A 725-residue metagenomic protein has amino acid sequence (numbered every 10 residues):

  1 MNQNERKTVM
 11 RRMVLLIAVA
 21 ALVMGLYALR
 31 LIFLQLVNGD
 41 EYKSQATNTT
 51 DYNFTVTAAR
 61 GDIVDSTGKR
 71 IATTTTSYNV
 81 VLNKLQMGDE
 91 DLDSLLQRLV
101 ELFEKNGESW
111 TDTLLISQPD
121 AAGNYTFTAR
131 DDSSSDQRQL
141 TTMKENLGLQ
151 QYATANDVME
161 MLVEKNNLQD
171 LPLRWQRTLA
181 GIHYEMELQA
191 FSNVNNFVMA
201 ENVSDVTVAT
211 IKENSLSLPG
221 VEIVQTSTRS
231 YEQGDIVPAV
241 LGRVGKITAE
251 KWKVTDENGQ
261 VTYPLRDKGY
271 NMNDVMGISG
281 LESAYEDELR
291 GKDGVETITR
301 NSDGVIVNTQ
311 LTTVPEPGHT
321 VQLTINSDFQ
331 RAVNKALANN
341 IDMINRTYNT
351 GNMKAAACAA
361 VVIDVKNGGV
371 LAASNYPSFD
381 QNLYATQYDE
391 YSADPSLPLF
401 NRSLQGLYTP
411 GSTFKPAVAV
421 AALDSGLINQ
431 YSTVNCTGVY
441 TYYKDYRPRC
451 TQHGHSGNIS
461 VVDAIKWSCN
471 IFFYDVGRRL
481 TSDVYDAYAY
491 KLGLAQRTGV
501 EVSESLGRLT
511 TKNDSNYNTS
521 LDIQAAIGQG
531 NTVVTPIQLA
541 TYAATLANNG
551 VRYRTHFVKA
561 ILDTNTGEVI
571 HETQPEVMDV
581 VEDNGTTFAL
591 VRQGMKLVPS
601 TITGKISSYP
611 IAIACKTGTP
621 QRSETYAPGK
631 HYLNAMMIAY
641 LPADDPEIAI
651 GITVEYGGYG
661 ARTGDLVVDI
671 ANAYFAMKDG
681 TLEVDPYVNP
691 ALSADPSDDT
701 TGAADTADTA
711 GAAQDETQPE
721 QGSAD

Functional and structural regions predicted by a protein language model:
M1-V314, T350-M353, C358-A359, D708: Membrane-proximal periplasmic segments of bacterial cell-envelope enzymes, especially penicillin-binding proteins
N38-Y42, Q381, M677, T681: Transmembrane helix-loop junctions in multipass membrane proteins, especially transporters and channels
R70-A72, Y78, T299-E316, I325 (+6 more regions): Beta-lactam-recognizing serine transpeptidase/beta-lactamase-like catalytic domain environment
M87, D91, I325, D583 (+2 more regions): Short alpha-helix boundary/capping segments
E90-Q97, E101, A209, E213 (+19 more regions): Solvent-exposed, polar/charged alpha-helical surfaces in well-ordered, non-transmembrane soluble domains, broadly
E286, R290-D293, D303-G304, N334-D342 (+2 more regions): Amphipathic, well-packed alpha-helical segments that form the structural scaffold of globular domains
D328-I363, S378: Beta-lactamase-like hydrolase cores
V569-H571, V668-D725: Short, gly/Ser/Thr-rich active-site loops of penicillin-recognizing serine hydrolases
